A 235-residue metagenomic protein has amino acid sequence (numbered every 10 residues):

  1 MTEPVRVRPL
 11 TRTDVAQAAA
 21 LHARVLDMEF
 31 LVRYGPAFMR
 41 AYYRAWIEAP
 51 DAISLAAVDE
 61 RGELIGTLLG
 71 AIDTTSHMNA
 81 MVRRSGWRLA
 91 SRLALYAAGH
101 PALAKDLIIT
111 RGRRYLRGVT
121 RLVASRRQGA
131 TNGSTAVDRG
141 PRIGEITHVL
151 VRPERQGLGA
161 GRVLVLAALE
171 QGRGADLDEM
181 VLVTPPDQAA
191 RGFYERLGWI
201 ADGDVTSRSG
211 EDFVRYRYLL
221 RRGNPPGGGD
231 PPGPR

Functional and structural regions predicted by a protein language model:
P4-A20, I72: A short beta-loop-alpha structural element at the N-terminal edge of CoA-dependent acyl/N-acetyltransferase catalytic
R44-A56, I72-A80, E145: A short helix-loop-beta-strand connector motif used in the catalytic cores of GNAT acetyltransferases and, in some
A56, E63-I72, T135, E145-L150: Conserved beta-strand in the GNAT
S76-G144: Conserved acyl-donor/pantetheine-binding loop and adjacent beta-alpha core of acyl/acetyltransferases and related
R121-G133, R162, D187-D204, R208-E211: Conserved active-site alpha-helix within GNAT-family acetyltransferase domains
I143-G144, G172-P185: Conserved GNAT acetyl-CoA-binding A-motif
T147-Q156, V181-G192, S207-D212, L219-L220: Conserved beta-strand-loop-alpha-helix junction that forms the acyl-donor binding cleft
H148-V151, G157-E170, R196: Conserved acetyl-CoA-binding loop-helix of GNAT-fold acetyltransferases
